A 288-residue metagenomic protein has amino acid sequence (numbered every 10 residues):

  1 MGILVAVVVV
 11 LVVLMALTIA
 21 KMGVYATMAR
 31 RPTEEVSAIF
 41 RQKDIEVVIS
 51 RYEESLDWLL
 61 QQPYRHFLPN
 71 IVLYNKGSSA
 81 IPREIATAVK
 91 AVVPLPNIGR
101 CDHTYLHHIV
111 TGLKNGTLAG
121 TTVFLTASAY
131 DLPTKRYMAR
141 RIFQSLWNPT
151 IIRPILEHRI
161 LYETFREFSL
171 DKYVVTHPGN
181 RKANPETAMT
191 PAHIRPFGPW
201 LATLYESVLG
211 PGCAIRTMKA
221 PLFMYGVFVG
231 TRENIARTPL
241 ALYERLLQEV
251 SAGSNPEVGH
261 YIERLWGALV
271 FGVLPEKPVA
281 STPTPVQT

Functional and structural regions predicted by a protein language model:
G2-T288: ER/Golgi luminal nucleotide-sugar-dependent glycosyltransferases, focusing on the catalytic module
